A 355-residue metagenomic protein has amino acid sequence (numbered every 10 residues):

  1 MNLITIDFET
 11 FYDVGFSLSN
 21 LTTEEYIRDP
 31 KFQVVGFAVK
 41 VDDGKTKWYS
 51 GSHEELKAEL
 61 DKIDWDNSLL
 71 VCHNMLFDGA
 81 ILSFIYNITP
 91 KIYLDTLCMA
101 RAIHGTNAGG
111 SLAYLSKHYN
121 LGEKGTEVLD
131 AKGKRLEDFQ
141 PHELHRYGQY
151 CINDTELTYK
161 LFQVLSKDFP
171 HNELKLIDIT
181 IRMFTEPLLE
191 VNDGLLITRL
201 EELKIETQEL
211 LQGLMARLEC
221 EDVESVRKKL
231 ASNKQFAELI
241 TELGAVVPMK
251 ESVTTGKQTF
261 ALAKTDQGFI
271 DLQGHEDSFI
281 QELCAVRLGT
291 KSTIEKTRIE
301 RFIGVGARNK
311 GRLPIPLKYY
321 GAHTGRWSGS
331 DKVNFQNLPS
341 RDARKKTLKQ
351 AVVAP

Functional and structural regions predicted by a protein language model:
M1-T10, V14-G15, D29, A38 (+3 more regions): Conserved "right-hand" nucleotidyltransferase catalytic core of DNA-directed polymerases
G15-S17, A80-I85, L239: A short acidic (Asp/Glu
F16-V35: A short alpha/beta connector and helix-capping loop motif
S19-E24, Y86-T89, K332-D342: Short secondary-structure boundary/capping segments
F32-V39, D43-A58, I63-S166, E173 (+1 more regions): Active-site-proximal helix-loop-helix substrate-binding element of RNase H-like nuclease domains
